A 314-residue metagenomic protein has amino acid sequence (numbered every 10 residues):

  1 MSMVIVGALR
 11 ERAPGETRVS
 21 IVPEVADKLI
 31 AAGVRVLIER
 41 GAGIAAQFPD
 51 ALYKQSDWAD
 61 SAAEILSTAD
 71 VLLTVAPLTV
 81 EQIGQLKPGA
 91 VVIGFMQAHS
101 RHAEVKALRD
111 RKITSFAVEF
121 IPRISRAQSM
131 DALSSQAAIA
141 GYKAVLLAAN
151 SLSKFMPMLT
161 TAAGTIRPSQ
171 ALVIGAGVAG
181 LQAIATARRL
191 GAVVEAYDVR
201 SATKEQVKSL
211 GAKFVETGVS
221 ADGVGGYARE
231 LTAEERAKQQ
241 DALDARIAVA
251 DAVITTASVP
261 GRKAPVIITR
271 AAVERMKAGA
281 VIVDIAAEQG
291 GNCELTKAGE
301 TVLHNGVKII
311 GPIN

Functional and structural regions predicted by a protein language model:
S2-A107, R111: An N-terminal-biased, well-structured beta-alpha scaffold segment characteristic of Rossmann-like dinucleotide-binding
V4, E119-I121, S125-A162, A287 (+1 more regions): Adenosine-phosphate binding glycine-rich loop
L9-F48, P157-V249: Glycine-rich phosphate/diphosphate-binding loop of Rossmann-like nucleotide-binding domains
E11-A13, R40-G43, P77-L78, Q97-A98 (+7 more regions): Short, ordered loop/turn segments at secondary-structure junctions
A26, I83, V105, V145 (+4 more regions): Generic hydrophobic/aromatic pocket-lining and core-packing "Φ" positions
S56-D70, P77-L78, G225-V253, A257-E274 (+1 more regions): A structured beta-alpha segment of the ubiquitous adenosine-cofactor-binding alpha/beta core
P77, I139, G177-V178: Residue-level detector of alpha-helix initiation sites
L86-E119, A252-P312: ADP-ribose/adenylate-binding Rossmann-like module
